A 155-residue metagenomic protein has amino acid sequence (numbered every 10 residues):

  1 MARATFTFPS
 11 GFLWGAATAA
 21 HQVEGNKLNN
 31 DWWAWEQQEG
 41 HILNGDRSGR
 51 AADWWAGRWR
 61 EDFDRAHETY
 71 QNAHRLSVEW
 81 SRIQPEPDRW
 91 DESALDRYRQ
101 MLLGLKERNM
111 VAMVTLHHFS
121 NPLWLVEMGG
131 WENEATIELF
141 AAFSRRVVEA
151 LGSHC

Functional and structural regions predicted by a protein language model:
M1-Q71: N-terminal carbohydrate-binding accessory modules
E24-K27, E61-C155: Substrate-binding cleft and catalytic face of glycoside hydrolase catalytic domains, especially the flexible beta-alpha
